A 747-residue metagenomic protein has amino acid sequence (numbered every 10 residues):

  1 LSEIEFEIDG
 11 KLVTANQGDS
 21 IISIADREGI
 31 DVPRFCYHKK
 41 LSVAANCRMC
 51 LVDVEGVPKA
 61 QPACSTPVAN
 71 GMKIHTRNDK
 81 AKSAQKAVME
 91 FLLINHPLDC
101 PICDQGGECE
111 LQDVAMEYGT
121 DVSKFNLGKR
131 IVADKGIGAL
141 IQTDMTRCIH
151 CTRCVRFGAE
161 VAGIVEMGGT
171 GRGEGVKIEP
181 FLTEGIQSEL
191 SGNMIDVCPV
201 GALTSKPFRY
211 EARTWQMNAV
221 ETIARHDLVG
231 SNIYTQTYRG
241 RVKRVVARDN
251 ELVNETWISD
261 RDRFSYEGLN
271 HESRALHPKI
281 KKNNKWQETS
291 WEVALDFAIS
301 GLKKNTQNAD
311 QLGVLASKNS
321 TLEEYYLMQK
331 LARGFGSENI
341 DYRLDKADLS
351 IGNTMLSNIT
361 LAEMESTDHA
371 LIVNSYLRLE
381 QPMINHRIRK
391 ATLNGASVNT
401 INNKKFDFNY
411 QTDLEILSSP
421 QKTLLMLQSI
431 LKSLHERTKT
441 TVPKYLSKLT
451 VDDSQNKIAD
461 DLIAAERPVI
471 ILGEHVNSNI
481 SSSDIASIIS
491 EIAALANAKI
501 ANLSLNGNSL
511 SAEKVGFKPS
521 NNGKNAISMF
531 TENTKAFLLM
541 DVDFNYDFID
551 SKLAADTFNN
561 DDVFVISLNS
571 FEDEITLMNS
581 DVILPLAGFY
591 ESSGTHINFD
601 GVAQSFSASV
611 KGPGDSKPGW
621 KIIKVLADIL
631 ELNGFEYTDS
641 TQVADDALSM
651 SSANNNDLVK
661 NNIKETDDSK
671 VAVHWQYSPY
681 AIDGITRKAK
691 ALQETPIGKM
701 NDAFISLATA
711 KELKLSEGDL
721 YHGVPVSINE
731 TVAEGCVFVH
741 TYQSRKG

Functional and structural regions predicted by a protein language model:
S2-D26, R34, H38, D53-V57 (+8 more regions): N-terminal export/assembly segments and adjacent metallocofactor-ligating motifs of anaerobic energy-metabolism
V32, Y37, Q329, S366-D368 (+6 more regions): A cross-kingdom feature strongest in bacterial/archaeal respiratory oxidoreductases
K39, S65-T66, M167-T170, I223-D227 (+7 more regions): Replace "in large, NTP-powered and nucleic-acid-processing enzymes" with "in large, NTP-powered factors and other
C47-P67: N-terminal single-stranded DNA-binding subdomain of primase/primase-helicase replication proteins
F335-G336, N394, Y410-T412, I488 (+3 more regions): Short, structured coil segments at secondary-structure junctions
N403-K404, Y410-T441, S482-I485, E491 (+3 more regions): Short alpha-helices
T438-N456, W620-K621, L632-S652: Internal, active-site/partner-interface "lid" segment
P468-T531, V673-H674: A glycine-rich, hydrophobic/aromatic-adjacent loop/helix-cap motif
